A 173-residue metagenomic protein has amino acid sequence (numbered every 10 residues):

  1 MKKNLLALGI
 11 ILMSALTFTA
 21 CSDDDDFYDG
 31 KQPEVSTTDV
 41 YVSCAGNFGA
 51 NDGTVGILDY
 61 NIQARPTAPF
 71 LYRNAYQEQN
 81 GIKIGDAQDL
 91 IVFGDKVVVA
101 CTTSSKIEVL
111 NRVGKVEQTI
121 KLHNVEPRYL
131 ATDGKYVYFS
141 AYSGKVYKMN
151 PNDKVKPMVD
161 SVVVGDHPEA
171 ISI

Functional and structural regions predicted by a protein language model:
M1-V40: Bacterial Sec-dependent N-terminal signal peptides
S22, R65-K83, G114-K121, V155-V162: A short beta-strand motif characteristic of beta-propeller blades
D26-K31, I84-V92, N124-G134, D166-I173: Repeated scaffold domains used in trafficking and secretory/extracellular systems, primarily beta-propellers
D29-I62: An edge-strand/N-cap motif at the start of beta-rich repeat modules
S36-V40, G94-K96, G134-K135: Short coil/turn segments that connect the beta-strands within blades of beta-propeller domains
V40-A50, V99-T103, Y138-S143, I173: Conserved beta-strand positions in repeat-built beta-propeller and related beta-rich domains
G49-I57, K106-V109, K145-M149: Structural motif
L58-R65, M149-K154: Short loop/turn segments immediately following beta-strands, especially the blade-tip and inter-blade linker loops
